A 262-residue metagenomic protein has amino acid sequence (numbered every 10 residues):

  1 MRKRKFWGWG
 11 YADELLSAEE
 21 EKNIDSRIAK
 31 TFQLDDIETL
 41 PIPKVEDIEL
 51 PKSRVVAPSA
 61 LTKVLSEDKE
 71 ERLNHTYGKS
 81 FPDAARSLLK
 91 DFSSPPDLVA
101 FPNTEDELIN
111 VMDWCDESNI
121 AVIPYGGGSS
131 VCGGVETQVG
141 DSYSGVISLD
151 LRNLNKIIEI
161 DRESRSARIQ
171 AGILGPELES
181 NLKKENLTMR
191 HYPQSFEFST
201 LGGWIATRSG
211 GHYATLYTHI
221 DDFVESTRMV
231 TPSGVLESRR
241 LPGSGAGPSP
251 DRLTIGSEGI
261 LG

Functional and structural regions predicted by a protein language model:
M1-D113, V131-R165, Q194: N-terminal flexible segment immediately upstream of the FAD-binding catalytic core in FAD-dependent oxidoreductases
F101, Y125, R168-A171: Active-site-adjacent beta-strand anchor residues
D106-I109, D116, P176, P248-S249: Residue-level marker for well-ordered alpha-helical positions
I120-A121, T188: Residue-level detector of anion-binding/catalytic polar loops
N155-G262: FAD-binding subdomain of flavoenzyme oxidoreductases
